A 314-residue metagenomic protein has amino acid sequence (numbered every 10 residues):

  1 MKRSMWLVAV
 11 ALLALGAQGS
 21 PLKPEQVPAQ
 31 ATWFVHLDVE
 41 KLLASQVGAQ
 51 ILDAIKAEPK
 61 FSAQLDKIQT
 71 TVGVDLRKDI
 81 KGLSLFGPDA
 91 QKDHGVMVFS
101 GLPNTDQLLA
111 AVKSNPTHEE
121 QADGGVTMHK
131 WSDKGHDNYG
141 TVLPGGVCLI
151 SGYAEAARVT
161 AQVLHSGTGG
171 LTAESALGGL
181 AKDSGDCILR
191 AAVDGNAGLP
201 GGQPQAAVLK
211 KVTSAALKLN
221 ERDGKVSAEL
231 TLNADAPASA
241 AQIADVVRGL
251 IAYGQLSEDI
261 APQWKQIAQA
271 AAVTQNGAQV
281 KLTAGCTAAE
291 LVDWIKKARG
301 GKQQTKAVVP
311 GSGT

Functional and structural regions predicted by a protein language model:
M1-S4: Positively charged n-region of N-terminal signal peptides that target proteins for export
W6-L15: Bacterial N-terminal signal peptides
Q18-G135, A176-A207, D245-A270, C286 (+1 more regions): Structural boundary/hinge residues at secondary-structure and domain interfaces
W33-V35, D93-S100, G146-S151, A228-L232 (+1 more regions): Short cationic amphipathic helices and targeting signals
K81-F86, N138-V142, A207-E221: Broad, structure-driven detector of short, well-ordered beta-strand segments within folded domains
S132-L164, R222-K225, A272-L291: A short, solvent-exposed beta-edge/loop patch
D137-P200: A conserved glycine-rich beta-strand in the N-terminal activation segment of trypsin-fold
V208-Q275: Intrinsically disordered, low-complexity segments enriched in Gly and acidic/Ser/Thr residues that form flexible
